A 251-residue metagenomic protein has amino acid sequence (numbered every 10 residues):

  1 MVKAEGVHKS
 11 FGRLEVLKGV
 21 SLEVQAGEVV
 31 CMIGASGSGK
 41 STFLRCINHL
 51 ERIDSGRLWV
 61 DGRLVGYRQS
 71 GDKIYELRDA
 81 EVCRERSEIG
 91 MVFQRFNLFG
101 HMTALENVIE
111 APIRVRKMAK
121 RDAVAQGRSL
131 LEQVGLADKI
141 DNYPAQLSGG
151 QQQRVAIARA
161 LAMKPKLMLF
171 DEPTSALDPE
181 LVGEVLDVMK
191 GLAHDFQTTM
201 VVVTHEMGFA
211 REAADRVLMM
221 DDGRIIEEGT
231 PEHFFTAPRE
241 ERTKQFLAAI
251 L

Functional and structural regions predicted by a protein language model:
M1-P231: ABC family nucleotide-binding domain
E228-L251: C-terminal boundary and immediately downstream tail of ABC-type ATPase nucleotide-binding domains
